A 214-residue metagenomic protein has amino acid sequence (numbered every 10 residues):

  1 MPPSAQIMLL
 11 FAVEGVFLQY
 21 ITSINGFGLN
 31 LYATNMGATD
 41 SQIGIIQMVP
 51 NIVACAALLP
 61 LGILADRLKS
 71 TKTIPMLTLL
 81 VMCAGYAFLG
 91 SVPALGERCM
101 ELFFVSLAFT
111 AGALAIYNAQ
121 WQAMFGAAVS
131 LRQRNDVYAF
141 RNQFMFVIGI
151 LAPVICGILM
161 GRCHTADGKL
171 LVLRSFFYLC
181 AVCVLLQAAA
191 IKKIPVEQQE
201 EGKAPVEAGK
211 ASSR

Functional and structural regions predicted by a protein language model:
M1-A5, V196-R214: Juxtamembrane intracellular "pre-TM" segments in multi-pass secondary transporters
M1-A57, A65, K72, M76 (+2 more regions): Helix-loop boundary and gating motifs at the non-cytosolic
N30-N35, G62-D66, G90-L95, G149-L171: Transmembrane alpha-helix termini and helix-breaking/packing motifs in multi-pass membrane transporters
V53-A57, Y138-M160: Glycine-rich segments within core transmembrane alpha-helices of 12-TM secondary carriers
T71-T73, M160-V182: A membrane-interface helix-boundary motif in multi-pass transporters
P75-R98, G161-R162: C-terminal ends and interior cores of transmembrane alpha-helices in multi-pass membrane transporters/permeases
T110-Q143: Cytoplasmic helix-loop-helix junction between adjacent transmembrane helices in 12-TM secondary transporters
G161, A181-E201: C-terminal membrane-cytosol helix-exit motif in multi-pass small-molecule transporters
